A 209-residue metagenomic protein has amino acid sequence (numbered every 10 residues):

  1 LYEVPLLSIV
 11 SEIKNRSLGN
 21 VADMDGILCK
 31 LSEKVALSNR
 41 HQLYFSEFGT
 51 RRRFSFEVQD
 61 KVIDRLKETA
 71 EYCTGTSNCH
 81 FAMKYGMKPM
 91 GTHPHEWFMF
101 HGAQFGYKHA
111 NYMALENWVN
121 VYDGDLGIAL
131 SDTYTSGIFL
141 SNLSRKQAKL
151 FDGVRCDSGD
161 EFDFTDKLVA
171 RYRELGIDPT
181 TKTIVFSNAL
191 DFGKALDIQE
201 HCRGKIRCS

Functional and structural regions predicted by a protein language model:
L1-K167, Y172, D197, C202: Buried, small/hydrophobic-residue-enriched core segments of structured protein domains
G127-A129, I184, C208: Hydrophobic/aromatic residues located in beta-strands of well-ordered beta-sheets within soluble catalytic
T133, I184-F192: Glycine-rich beta-to-alpha transition loops that act as phosphate-gripper elements at the mouths of alpha/beta enzyme
A148-K149, I177-T181: Short helix-terminating capping/connector loops at secondary-structure junctions
E174-P179, K205-I206: Short helix-capping segments at alpha-helix termini
D178, I184-V185, E200: Extended, compositionally biased non-globular segments
H201-S209: Shared catalytic-loop signature of beta/alpha-barrel
